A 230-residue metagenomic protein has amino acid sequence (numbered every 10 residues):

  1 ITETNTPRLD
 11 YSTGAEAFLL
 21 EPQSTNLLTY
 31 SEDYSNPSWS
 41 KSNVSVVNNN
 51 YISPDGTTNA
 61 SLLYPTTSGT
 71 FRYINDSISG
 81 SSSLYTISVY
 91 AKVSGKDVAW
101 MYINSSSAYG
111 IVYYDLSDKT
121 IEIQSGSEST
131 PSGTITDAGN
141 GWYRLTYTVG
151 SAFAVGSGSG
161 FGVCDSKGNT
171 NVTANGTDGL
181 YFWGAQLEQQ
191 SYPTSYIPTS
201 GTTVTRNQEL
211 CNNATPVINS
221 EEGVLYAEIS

Functional and structural regions predicted by a protein language model:
I1-S230: Glycine- and acidic residue-enriched flexible segments with recurrent GG/GxG motifs
